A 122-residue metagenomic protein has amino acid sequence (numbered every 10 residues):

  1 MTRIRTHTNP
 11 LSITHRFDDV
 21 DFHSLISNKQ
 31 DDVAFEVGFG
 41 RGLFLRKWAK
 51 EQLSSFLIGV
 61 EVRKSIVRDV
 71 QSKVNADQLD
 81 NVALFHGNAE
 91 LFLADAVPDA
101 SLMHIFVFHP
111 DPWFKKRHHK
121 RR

Functional and structural regions predicted by a protein language model:
M1-F35, L43-K50: S-adenosyl-L-methionine
N9-L11, V37, L57-I58, P98: Short acidic/polar alpha-helix capping motifs at helix-coil junctions
H23-L25, N75, D95: Short, flexible, glycine/charge-rich loop motifs used to bind or transfer phosphoryl groups or to couple energy/partner
D32-L91: SAM cofactor-binding core of SAM-dependent methyltransferases, primarily the Rossmann-like beta-alpha-beta module
Q71-S72, V97-P98, H118-K120: Short amphipathic alpha-helical segments
D95-H104: A short acidic, Gly/Pro-enriched loop at the edge of an enzyme's catalytic core that lines a small-molecule cofactor
M103-R122: Mobile active-site "lid"/loop adjacent to the S-adenosyl-L-methionine
